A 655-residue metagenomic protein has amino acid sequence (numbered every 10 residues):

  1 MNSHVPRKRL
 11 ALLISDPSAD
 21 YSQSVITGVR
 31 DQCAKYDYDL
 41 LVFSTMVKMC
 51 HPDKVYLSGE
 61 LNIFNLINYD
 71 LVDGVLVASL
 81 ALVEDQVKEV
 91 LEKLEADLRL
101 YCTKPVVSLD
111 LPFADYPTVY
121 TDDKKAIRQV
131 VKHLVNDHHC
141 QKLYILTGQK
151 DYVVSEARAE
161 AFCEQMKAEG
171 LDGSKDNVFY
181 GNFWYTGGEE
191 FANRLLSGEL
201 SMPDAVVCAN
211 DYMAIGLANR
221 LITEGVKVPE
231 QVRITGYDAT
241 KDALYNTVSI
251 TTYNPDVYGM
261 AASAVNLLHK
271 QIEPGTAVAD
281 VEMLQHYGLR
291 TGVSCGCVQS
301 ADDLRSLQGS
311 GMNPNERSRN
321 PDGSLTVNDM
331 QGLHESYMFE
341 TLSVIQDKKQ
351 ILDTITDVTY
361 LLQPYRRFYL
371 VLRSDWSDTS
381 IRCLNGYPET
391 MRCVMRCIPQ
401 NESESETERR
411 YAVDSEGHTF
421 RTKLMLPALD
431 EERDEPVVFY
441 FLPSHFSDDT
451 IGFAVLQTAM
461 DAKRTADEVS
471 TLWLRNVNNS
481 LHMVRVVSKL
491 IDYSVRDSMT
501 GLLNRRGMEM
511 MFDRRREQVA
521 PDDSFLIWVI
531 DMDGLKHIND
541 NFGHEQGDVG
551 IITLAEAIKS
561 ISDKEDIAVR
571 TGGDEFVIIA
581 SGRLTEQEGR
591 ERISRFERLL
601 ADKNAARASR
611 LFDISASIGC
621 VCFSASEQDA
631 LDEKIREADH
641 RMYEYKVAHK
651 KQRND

Functional and structural regions predicted by a protein language model:
M1-K54, G59-S336, I345, F525: Bacterial carbohydrate/catabolite-sensing allosteric modules
Y337-T341, V486-R505, M511: Amphipathic HAMP/coiled-coil signal-transducing linker helices that couple sensory inputs to cytosolic output domains
V344-L384: Helix-loop-beta substructure at the N-terminus of cytosolic sensory domains that couple signal/ligand detection
L424-P427, E435-H445: A short, aliphatic-rich beta-strand micro-motif
A462-H482: Amphipathic alpha-helical "output/dimerization" segments
N504-L526, D533-S560, V569-G573, V577-I578 (+4 more regions): Conserved long alpha-helical elements within nucleotide-processing catalytic cores of c-di-GMP signaling and class III
H544, R590-E597, A608-S609, V621-D655: Catalytic-core segments of nucleotide cyclases and related cyclic-nucleotide turnover enzymes
I567-R570, F612: A short pre-motif secondary-structure segment
